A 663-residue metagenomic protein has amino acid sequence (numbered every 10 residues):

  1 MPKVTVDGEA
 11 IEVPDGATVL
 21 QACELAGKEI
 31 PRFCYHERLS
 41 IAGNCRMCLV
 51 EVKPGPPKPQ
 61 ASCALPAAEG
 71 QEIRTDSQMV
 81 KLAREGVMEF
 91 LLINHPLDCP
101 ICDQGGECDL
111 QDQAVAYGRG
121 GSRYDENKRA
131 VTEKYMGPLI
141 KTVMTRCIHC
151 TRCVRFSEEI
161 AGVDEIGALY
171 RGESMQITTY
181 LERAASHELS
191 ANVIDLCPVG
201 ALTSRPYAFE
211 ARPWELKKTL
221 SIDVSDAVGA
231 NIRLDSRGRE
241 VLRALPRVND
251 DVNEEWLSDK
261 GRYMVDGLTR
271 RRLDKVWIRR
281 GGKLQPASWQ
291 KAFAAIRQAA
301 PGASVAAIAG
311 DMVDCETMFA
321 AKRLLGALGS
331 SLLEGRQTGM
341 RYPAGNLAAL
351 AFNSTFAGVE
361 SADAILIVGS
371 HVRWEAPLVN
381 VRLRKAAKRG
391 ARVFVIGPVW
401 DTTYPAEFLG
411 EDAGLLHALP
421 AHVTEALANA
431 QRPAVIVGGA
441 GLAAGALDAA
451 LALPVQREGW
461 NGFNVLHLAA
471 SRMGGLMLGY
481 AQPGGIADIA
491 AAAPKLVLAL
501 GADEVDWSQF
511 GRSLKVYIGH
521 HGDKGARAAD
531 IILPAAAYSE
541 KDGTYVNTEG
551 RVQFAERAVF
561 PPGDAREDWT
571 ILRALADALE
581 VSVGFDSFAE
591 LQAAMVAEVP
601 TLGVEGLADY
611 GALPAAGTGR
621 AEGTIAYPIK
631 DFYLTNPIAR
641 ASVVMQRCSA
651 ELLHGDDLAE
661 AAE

Functional and structural regions predicted by a protein language model:
K3, A17-Q21, D314, E567: Short, structural beta-strand-to-alpha-helix junction motif
K3-T5, E69-D76, I177-E182, T402-A406 (+3 more regions): Short beta-alpha connecting loops at secondary-structure transitions that line or flank enzyme active sites
I11-G16: Short, contiguous acidic and Ser/Thr-rich linear segments
V19-K53: A basic, amphipathic helix-loop patch mediating RNA/tRNA/ribosome contacts
R46-D223, V228-I232, R237-E240: Fe-S ferredoxin-like electron-transfer domains and their immediately adjacent linker/connector regions across
L92, P96, V143, H149-C150 (+8 more regions): Catalytic alpha/large subunits of respiratory electron-transfer oxidoreductases, centered on bis-MGD molybdoenzymes
L97-E133, F560-P614: N-terminal leader/propeptide and maturation segments of large enzyme subunits in energy/redox metabolism and hydrolases
Y135-L139, I365, V552-F560: Flexible glycine/proline-enriched surface loops and loop-helix/loop-strand junctions
